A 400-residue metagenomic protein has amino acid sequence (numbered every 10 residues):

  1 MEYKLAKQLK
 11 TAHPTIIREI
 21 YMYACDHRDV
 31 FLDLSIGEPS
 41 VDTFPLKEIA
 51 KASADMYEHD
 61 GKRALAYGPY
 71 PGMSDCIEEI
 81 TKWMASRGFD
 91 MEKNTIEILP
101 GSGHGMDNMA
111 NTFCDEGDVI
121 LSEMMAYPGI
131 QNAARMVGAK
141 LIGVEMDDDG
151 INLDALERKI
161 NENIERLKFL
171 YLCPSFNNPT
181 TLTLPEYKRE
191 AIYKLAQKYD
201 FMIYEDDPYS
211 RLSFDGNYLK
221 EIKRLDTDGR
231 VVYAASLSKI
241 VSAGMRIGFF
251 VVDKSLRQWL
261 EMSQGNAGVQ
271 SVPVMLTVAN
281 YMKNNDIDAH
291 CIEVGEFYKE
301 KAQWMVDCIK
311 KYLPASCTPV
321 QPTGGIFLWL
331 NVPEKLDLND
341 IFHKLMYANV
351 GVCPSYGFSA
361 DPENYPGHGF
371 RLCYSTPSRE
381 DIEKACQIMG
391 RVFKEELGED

Functional and structural regions predicted by a protein language model:
K10-G101, N108, K283-N284, A289 (+2 more regions): N-terminal small-domain helix-loop-helix segment of the aminotransferase-like
E58, R63-Y199, S210-L225, V232 (+4 more regions): Conserved core of the PLP fold type I
D206: Glycine-centered flexible beta-alpha turn that most often forms the glycine-rich phosphate-binding loop
R224-E296, G398: Conserved core segment of the aminotransferase class I/II
V251, W329-N331, C373-S375: Short hydrophobic/aromatic beta-strand micro-patches that form the beta-sheet surface supporting nucleotide- or nucleic
E296-V306, T318-N331, H343: Conserved glycine-rich beta-strand-loop-beta hairpin in the small C-terminal domain of fold type I
L336-I341, E380-K384: Short, conserved charged micro-motifs
Y347, E363-D400: PLP-dependent enzyme catalytic core of the Aspartate aminotransferase-like
